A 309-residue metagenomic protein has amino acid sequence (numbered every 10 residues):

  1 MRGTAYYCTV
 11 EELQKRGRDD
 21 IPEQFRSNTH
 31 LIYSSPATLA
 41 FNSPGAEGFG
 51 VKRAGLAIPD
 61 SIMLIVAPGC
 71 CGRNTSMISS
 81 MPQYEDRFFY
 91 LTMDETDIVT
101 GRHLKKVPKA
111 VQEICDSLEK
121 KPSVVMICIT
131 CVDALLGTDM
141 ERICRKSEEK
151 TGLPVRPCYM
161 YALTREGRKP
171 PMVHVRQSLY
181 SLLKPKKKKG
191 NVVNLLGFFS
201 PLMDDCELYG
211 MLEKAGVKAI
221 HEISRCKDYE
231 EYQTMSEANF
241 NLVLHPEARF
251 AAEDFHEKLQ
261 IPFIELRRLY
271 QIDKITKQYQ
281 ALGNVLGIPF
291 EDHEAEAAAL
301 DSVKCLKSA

Functional and structural regions predicted by a protein language model:
M1-A309: An N-terminal assembly and electron-transfer interface module characteristic of large anaerobic redox and radical
